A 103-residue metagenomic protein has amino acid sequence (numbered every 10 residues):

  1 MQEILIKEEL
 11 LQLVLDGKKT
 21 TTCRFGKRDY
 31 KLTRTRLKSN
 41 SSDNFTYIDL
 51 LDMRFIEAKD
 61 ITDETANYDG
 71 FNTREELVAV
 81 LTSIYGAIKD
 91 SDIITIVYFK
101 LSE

Functional and structural regions predicted by a protein language model:
M1-E103: Structured alpha/beta reader/binder surfaces that contact nucleic acids or chromatin modification marks
